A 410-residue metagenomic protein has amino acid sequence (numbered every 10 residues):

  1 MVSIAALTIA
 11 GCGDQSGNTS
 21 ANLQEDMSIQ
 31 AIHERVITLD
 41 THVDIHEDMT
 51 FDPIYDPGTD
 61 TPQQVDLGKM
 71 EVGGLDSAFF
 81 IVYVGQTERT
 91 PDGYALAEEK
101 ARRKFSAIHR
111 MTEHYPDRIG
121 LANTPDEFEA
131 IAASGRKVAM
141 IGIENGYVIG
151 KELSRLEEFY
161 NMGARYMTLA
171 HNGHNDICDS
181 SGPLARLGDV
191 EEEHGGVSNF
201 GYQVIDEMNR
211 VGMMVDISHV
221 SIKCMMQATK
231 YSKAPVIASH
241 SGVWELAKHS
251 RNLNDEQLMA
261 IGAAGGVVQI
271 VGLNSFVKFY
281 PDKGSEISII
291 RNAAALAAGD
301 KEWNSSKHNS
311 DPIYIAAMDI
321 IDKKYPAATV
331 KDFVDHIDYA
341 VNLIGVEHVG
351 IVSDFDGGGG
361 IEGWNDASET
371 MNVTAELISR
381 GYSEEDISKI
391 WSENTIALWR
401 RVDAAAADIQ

Functional and structural regions predicted by a protein language model:
M1-D14: Gram-negative bacterial Sec-dependent N-terminal signal peptides
C12-E191, K248-Q410: N-terminal hydrophobic targeting/anchoring segments and the immediately downstream early-domain regions of hydrolases
G150, N161-I237, S241-R251: Divalent metal-binding pocket/active-site signature
